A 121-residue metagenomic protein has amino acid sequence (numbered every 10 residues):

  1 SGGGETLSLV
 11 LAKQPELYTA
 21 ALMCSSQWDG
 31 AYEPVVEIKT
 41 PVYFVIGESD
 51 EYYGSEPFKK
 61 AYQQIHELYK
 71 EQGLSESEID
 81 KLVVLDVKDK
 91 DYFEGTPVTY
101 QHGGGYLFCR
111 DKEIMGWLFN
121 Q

Functional and structural regions predicted by a protein language model:
S1-E37: Primarily recognizes the serine-hydrolase "nucleophile elbow" in alpha/beta-hydrolase and SGNH/GDSL folds
E5-L9, K13-E16, P57-K60, Q64 (+3 more regions): Extracytoplasmic/secreted proteins, especially bacterial periplasmic and envelope-associated proteins
S8, T19-C24, P41-I46, K81-D86: Structural recognition of the beta-strand scaffold that forms the well-ordered cores of secreted hydrolase catalytic
S26-T40, A61, D111, M115-Q121: Hydrophobic transmembrane alpha-helix bundles
Y32, Y53-S55: Generic domain-boundary/flexible-linker signal
V45, S49-Y52, K59, L68-Q121: C-terminal catalytic histidine-bearing segment of alpha/beta-hydrolase fold enzymes
